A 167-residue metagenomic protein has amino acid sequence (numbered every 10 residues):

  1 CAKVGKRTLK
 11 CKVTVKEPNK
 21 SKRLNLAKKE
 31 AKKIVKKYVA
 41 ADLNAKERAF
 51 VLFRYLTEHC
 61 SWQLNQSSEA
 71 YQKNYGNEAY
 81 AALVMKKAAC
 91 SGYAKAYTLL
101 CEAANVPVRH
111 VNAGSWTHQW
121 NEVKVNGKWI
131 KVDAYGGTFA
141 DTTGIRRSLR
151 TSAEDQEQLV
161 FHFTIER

Functional and structural regions predicted by a protein language model:
A2-V4: Conserved structural position at the C-terminal beta-strand of extracellular beta-sandwich adhesion modules
K6-K10, W129: Short, mixed charged/polar active-site loops that provide acid/base catalysis or chelate metal/phosphate cofactors
L9-E17: C-terminal edge beta-strand
L24-A82: Secondary-structure boundary elements
A79-G92: A short, highly charged nucleic-acid-interacting micro-segment common to nuclease and nuclease-linked defense proteins
S91-D155: Hydrophobic/aromatic-rich core segments of domains that either
E157-E166: Short, low-complexity, Pro/Ser/Thr/Gly-rich segments in the mature regions of secreted, periplasmic
